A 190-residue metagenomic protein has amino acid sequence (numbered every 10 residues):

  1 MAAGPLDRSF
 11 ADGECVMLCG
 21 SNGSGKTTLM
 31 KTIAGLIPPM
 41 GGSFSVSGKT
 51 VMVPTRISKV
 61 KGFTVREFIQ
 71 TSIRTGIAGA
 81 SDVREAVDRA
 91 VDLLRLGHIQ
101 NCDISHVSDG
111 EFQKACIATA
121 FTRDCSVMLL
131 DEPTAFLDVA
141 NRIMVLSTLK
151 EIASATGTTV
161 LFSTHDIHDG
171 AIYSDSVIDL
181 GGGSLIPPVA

Functional and structural regions predicted by a protein language model:
C19-S21: The feature captures the beta-strand-to-loop junction immediately N-terminal to the Walker
A34: Helix-to-loop junction immediately C-terminal to a conserved catalytic motif
R84-I99, D124: Conserved ABC ATPase "signature" region
D103-V107: Conserved ABC ATPase signature
M128-E132: Catalytic Walker B motif of ABC-type/P-loop ATPase nucleotide-binding domains
D138: ABC-family nucleotide-binding domains
T164-H165: H-loop/switch region of ABC-family ATPase nucleotide-binding domains
